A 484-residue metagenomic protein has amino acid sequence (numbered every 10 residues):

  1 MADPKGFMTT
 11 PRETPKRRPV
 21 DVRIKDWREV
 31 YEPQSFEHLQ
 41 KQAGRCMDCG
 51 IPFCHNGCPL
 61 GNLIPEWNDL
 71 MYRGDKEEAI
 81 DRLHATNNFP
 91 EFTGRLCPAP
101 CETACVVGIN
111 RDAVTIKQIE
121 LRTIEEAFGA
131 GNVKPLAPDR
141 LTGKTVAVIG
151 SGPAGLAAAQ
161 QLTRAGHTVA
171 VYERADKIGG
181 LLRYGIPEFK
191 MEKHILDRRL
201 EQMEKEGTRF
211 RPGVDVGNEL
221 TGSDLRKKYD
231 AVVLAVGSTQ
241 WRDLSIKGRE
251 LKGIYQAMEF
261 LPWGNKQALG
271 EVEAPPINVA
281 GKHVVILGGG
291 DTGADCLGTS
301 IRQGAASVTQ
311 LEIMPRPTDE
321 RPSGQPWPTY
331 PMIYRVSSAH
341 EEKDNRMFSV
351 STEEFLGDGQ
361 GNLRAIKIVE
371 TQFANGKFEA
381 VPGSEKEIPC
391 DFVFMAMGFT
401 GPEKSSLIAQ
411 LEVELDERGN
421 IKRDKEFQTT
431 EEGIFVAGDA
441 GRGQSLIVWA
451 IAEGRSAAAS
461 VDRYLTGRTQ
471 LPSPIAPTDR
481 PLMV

Functional and structural regions predicted by a protein language model:
K5-E32, G61-R73, E78-L83, I109 (+10 more regions): Beta1-alpha1 glycine-rich phosphate/pyrophosphate-binding loop at the start of Rossmann-like nucleotide-binding domains
R23-E37, K41-R45, L356, Q360-E414 (+2 more regions): C-terminal catalytic lobe of FAD-dependent flavoproteins
R23-Q42, L63-R95, A99, N110-R140 (+1 more regions): Ferredoxin-type iron-sulfur electron-transfer modules in oxidoreductases and energy-metabolism complexes
C46-C49, C54, C58, T93-C97 (+2 more regions): Short cysteine clusters
E78, R140, T145-I149, D197-I246 (+3 more regions): Feature captures the FAD/FMN-dependent oxidoreductase FAD-binding
I149-P153, G288-G290, D439: Glycine-rich Rossmann-fold phosphate-binding loop(s) that bind the pyrophosphate of adenine dinucleotide cofactors
E250-G281, A374-Q444: FAD-site-proximal beta/loop scaffold in flavoenzymes
G293-G298, Q303, A440-L471: A conserved FAD-binding loop/helix module that cradles the flavin
